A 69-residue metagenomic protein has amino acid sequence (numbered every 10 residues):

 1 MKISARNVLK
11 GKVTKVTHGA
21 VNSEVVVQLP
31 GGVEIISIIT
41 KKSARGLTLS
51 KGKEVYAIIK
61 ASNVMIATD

Functional and structural regions predicted by a protein language model:
M1-D69: Non-catalytic connector elements of ABC transporters
